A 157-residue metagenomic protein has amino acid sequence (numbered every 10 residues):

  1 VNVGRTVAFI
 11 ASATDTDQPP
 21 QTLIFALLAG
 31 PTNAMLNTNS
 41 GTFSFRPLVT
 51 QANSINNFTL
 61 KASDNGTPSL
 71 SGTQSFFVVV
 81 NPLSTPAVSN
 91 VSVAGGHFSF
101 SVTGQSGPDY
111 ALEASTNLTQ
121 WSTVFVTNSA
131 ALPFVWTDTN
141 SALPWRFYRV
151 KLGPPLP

Functional and structural regions predicted by a protein language model:
V1-S44, G72-N81: Surface-exposed or secretory-pathway low-complexity segments enriched in glycine-proline and Ser/Thr/acidic residues
V1-T6, Q51, V91-A94: Short, solvent-exposed loop/linker segments at the N-terminal edge of repeated beta-sheet extracellular domains
V7, S54-F58, P144-Y148: Exposed beta-strand face motif in extracellular beta-rich ectodomains
T42-N53: Extracellular/luminal low-complexity segments enriched in Ser/Thr/Pro
A62-S63, S115: Conserved Ser/Thr-centered positions that define the repeating blades of beta-propeller domains
S63-L70: Short, solvent-exposed loop/turn segments at the edges of extracellular beta-sandwich modules
F77-P157: Short, composition-biased motifs enriched in small/polar/acidic residues
